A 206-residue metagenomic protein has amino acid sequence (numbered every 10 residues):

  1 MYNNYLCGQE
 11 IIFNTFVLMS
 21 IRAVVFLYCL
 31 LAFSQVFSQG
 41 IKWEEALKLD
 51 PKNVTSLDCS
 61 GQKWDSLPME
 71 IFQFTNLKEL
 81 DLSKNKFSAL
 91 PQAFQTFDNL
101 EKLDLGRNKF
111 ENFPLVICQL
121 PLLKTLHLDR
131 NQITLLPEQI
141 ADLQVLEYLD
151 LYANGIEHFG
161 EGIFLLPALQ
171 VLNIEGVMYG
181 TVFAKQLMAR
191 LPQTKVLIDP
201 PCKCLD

Functional and structural regions predicted by a protein language model:
M1-E44: Bacterial Sec-dependent N-terminal signal peptides
D50-S88: LRR N-terminal entry segment and analogous cap-like coil->beta motifs
P51, Q73-N76, Q95-L100, C118-L123 (+3 more regions): Leucine-rich repeat
L57-C59, L80-L82, E101-L105, L123-L128 (+3 more regions): Conserved hydrophobic beta-strand positions in leucine-rich repeat
L67-M69, L90-A93, F113-V116, L136-Q139 (+2 more regions): The feature encodes a structural signal of leucine-rich repeats
S83, Q92-Q132: Alpha-helical adaptor scaffolds
E157-D206: Leucine-rich solenoid repeat scaffolds
